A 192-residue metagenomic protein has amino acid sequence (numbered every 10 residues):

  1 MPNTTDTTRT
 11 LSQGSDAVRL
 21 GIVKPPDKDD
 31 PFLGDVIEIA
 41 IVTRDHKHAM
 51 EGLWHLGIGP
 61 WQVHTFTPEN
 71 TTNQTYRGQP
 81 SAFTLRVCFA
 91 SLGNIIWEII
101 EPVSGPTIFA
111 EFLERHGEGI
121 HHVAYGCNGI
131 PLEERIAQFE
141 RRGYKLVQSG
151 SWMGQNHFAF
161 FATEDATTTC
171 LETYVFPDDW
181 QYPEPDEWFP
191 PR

Functional and structural regions predicted by a protein language model:
P2-D29, I41, E98, E133-R192: Vicinal oxygen chelate
T10-V18, P60-E111, N156-D179: Conserved short beta-strand elements that form part of the metal-binding/catalytic scaffold of enzyme active sites
P25-P31, A110-G117: Short, flexible, solvent-exposed loop/turn segments with mixed acidic/basic and small polar residues
P31-L33, V42-G93, E134-W152, P177-W180 (+1 more regions): Core segments of cupin and vicinal oxygen chelate
V36-R44, C88-I95, F112-P131: Vicinal oxygen chelate
P68, F83, S104, H116-G119 (+6 more regions): Residue-level detector of solvent-exposed, low-hydrophobicity positions
P106, G126, Q138, R142: Mid-sequence acidic-hydrophobic segments that form the walls of catalytic/ligand-binding cavities or oligomerization
